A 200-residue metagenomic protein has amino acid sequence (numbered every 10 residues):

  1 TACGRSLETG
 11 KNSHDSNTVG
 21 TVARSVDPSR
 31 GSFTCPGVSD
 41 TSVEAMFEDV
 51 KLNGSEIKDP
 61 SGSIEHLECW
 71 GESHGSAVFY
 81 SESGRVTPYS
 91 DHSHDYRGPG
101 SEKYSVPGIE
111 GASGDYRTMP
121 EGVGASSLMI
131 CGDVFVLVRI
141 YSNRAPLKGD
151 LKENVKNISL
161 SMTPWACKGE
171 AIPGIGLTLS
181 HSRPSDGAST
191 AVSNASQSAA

Functional and structural regions predicted by a protein language model:
C3-L7: Bacterial signal peptide processing site
T9, S39-E44, G75, L137 (+1 more regions): Secreted/processed peptides and extracellular or luminal domains of membrane proteins
S13-C35, S39: Post-signal peptide N-terminal segment of mature Sec-exported envelope proteins
T18-R24, V50-D59, T118, L151-V155: Short, intrinsically disordered, charge-biased short linear motifs at domain edges
S32-L52: Amphipathic alpha-helical segments
A45, D49-V123: Short, solvent-exposed recognition patches
G100-A200: A short, solvent-exposed beta-edge/loop patch
